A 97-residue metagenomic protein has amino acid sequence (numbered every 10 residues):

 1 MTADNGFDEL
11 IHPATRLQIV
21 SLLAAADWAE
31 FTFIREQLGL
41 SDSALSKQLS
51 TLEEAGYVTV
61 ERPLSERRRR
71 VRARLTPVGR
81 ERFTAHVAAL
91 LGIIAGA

Functional and structural regions predicted by a protein language model:
M1-D4, S21, A25, R80-A97: Amphipathic alpha-helical dimerization/coiled-coil segments that flank or bridge DNA-binding/regulatory modules
T2-A44, S65-R74: N-terminal helix-turn-helix DNA-binding core of bacterial DNA-binding proteins
Q48: Residues within the DNA-recognition helix of helix-turn-helix
G56: Glycine-centered, phosphate/nucleic-acid-interacting loop/turn motifs that mediate DNA/RNA or nucleotide
V60: Short beta-strand "wing" residues that participate in macromolecule-binding interfaces
L75-G79: Accessory beta->alpha helical hairpin/"wing" motif in late/C-terminal subdomains of nucleic-acid enzymes
